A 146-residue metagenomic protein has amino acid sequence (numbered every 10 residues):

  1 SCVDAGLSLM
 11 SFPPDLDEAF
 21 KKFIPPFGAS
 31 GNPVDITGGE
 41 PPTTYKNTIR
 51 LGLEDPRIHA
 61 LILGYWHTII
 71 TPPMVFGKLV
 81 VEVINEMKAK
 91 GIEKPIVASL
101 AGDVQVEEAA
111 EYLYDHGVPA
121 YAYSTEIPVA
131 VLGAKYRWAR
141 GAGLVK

Functional and structural regions predicted by a protein language model:
S1-A5, G77-K146: Peripheral docking tails and interdomain loops at the edges of cofactor- or intermediate-handling domains
S1-W66, V75: Short glycine-cluster motifs
E18-A19, I69, V129-A130: Short secondary-structure capping/turn micro-motifs that flank functional sites
K21-K22, P72, E108, L132: Short Asp/Glu-rich motifs
H67-I70, I96-A98: Short, glycine/charged-rich beta-strand-loop motifs at protein surfaces that mediate ligand recognition and catalysis
T68-P72, D103-V104: Short, small-residue-enriched loops and turns at beta-alpha junctions that line or gate enzyme active sites
